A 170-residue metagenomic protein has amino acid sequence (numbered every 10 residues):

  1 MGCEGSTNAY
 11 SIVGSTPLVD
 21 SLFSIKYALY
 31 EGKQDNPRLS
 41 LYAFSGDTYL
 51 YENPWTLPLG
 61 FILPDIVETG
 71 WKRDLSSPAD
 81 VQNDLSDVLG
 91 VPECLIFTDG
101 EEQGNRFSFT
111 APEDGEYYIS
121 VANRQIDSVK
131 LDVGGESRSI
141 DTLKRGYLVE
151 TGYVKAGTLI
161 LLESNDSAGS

Functional and structural regions predicted by a protein language model:
M1-L22: Luminal/periplasmic acceptor-recognition loop/helix of membrane-associated glycosyltransferases
P17-S170: Flexible, solvent-exposed extracytoplasmic
